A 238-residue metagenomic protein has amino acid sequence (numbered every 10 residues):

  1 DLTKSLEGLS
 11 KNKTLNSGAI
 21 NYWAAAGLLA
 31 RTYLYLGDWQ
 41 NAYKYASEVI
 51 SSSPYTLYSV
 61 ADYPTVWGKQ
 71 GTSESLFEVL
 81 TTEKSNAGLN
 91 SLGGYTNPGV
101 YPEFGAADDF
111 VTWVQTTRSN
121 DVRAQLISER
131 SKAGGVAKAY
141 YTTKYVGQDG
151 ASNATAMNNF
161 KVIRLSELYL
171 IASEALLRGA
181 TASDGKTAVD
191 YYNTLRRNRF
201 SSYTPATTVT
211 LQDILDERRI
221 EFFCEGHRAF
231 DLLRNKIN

Functional and structural regions predicted by a protein language model:
D1-A106, Q115-N238: Acidic/polar-rich alpha-helix caps and helix-coil junctions
